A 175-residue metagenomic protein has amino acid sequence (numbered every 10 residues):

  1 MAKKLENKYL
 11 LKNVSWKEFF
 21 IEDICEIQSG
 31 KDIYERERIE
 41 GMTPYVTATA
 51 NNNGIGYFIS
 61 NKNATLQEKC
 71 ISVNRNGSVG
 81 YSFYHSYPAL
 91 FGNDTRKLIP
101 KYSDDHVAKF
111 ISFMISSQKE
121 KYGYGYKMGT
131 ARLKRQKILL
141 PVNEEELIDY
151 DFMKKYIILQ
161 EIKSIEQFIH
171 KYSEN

Functional and structural regions predicted by a protein language model:
M1-K31, E37-N51, E144-N175: Non-catalytic DNA-recognition/assembly elements of restriction-modification systems
E37-R38, N63, M128-T130: A short beta-turn/loop motif at secondary-structure boundaries
N52-F110: A short beta-sheet element
S82-S86, Y122-K127: Short beta-strand/turn micro-motifs at beta-sheet edges
A89-R96, G125-E144: A short glycine-rich beta-alpha junction/loop motif
L98-P100, S117, Y124: Compact, glycine/acidic-enriched structural inserts
K101-Y102, V142-E146: A generic structural motif
